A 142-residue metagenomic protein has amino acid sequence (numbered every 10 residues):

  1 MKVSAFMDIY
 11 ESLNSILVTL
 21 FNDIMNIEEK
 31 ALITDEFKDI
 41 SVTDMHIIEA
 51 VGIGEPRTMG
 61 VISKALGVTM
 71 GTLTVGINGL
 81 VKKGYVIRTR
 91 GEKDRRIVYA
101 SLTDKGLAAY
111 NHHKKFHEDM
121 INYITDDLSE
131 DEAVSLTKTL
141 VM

Functional and structural regions predicted by a protein language model:
M1-K38: N-terminal leader segment of winged-helix/HTH proteins
V3-A5, I9-S12, L20, K115-M142: Terminal interaction helix/tail motif
N26-G71: N-terminal helix-turn-helix DNA-binding core of bacterial DNA-binding proteins
N78-S135: Charged, amphipathic alpha-helical coiled-coil/dimerization segments
